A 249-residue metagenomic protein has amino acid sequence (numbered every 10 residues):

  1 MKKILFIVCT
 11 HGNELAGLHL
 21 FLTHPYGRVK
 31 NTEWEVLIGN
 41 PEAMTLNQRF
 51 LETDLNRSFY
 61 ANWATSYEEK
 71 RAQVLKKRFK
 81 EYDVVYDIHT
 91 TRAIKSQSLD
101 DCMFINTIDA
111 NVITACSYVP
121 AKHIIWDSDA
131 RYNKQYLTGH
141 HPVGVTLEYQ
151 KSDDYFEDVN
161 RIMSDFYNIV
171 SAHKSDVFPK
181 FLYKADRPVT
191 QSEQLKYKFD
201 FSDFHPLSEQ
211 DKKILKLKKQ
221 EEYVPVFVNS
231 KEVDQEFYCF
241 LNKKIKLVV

Functional and structural regions predicted by a protein language model:
M1-V249: Structured catalytic-domain cores with a bias toward divalent-metal coordination
